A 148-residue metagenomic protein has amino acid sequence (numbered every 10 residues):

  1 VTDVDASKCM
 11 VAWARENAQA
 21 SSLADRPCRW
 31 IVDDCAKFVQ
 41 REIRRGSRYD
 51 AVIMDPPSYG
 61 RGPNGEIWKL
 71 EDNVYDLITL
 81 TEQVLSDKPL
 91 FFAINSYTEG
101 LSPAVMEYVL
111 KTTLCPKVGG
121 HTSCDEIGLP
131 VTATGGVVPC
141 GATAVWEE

Functional and structural regions predicted by a protein language model:
V1-D5: Conserved SAM-binding motif I beta-strand of class I
S7-A51: S-adenosyl-L-methionine
M10, V32, D50-L80: Mobile active-site "lid"/loop adjacent to the S-adenosyl-L-methionine
R15, I43-R44, N64-I67, V105-E107: Short amphipathic alpha-helical segments
D34-A36, S58, T98: Active-site-proximal loop/turn and secondary-structure-junction residues that shape catalytic pockets, frequently
L85-D87: Helix-to-beta-strand junctions that scaffold the AdoMet/dcAdoMet cofactor pocket in Class I SAM-dependent enzymes
P89-E148: C-terminal catalytic and target-recognition region of SAM-dependent MTase-like enzymes, primarily methyltransferases
